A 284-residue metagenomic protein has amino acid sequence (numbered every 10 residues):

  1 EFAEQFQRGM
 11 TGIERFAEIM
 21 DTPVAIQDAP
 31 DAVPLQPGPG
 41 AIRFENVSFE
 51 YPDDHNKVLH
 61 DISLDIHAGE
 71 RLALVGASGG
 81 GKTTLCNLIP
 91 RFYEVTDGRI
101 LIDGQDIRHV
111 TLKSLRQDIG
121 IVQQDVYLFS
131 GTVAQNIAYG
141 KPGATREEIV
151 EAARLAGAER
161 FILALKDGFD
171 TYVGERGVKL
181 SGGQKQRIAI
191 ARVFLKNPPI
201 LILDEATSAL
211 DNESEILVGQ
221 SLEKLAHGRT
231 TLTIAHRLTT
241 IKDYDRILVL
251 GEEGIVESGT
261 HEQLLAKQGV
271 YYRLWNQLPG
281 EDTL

Functional and structural regions predicted by a protein language model:
E1-I19: Cytosolic ends of transmembrane helices, especially the final helix of ABC transmembrane type-1 domains
D21, D28-A29, L35-L284: ABC-type nucleotide-binding domain
